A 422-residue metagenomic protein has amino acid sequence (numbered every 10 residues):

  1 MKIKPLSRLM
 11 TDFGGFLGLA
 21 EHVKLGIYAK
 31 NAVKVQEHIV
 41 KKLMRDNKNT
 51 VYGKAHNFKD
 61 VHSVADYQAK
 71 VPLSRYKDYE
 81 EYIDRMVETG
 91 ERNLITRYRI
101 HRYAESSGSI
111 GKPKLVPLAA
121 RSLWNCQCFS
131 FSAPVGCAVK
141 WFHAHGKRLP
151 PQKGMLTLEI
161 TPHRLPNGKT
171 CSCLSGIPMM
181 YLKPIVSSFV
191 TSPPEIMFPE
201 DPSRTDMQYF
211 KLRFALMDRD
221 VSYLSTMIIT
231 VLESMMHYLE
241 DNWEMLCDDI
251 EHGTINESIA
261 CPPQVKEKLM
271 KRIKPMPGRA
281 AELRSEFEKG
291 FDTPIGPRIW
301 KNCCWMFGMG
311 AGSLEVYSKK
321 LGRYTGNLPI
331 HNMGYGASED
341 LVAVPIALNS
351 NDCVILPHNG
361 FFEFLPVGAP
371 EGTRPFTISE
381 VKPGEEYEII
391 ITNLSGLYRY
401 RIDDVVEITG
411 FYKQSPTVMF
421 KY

Functional and structural regions predicted by a protein language model:
M1-K59, Y67-V71, Y82-T89, T161 (+1 more regions): Active-site glycine/GP-rich loop and adjacent strand/helix microenvironment that borders small-molecule binding pockets
V87-E105: Conserved pre-ATP/AMP-binding loop-to-beta segment of ANL
Y98, L123-F131, E200-T205, V231: Phosphate/oxyanion-binding active-site loops and adjacent basic polyanion-contact surfaces
H101, F129-A133, F210: Hydrophobic alpha-helical transmembrane segments of membrane proteins
Y103-P117, M235: Conserved adenylation A10 loop of the ANL superfamily
L118-W141: Conserved structural elements of the adenylate-forming
P150-N167: Conserved nucleotide-state-sensing and coupling region of NTP-binding domains
